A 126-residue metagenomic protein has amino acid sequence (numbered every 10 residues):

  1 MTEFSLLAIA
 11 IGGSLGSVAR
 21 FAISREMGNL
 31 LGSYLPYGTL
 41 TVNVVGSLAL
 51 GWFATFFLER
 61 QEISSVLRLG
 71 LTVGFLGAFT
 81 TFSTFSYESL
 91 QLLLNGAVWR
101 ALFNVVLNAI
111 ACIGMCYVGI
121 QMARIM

Functional and structural regions predicted by a protein language model:
M1-M126: Membrane-interface helix-loop junctions in multi-pass transporters/channels
